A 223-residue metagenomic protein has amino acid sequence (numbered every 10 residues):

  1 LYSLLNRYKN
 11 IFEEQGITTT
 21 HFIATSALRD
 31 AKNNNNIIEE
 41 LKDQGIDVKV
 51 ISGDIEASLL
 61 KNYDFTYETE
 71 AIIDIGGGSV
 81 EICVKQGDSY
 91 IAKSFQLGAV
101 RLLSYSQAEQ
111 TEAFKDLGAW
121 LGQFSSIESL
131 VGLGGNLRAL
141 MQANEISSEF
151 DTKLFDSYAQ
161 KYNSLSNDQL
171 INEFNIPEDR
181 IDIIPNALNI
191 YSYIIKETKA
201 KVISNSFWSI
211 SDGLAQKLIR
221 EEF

Functional and structural regions predicted by a protein language model:
L1-Q15, S26-T69, V84-F223: Helical "lid/coupling" subdomains associated with nucleotide-phosphate turnover
T19-T20: Post-signal peptide N-terminal segment of secreted/secretory-pathway proteins
E70-D74: Short glycine-aspartate micro-motif
G76-G78, L133: Short, basic and Ser/Thr-rich N-terminal targeting/leader segments
G78-V84: Acidic, divalent-metal-coordinating active-site segment for phosphoryl/phosphodiester hydrolysis, typified by short
